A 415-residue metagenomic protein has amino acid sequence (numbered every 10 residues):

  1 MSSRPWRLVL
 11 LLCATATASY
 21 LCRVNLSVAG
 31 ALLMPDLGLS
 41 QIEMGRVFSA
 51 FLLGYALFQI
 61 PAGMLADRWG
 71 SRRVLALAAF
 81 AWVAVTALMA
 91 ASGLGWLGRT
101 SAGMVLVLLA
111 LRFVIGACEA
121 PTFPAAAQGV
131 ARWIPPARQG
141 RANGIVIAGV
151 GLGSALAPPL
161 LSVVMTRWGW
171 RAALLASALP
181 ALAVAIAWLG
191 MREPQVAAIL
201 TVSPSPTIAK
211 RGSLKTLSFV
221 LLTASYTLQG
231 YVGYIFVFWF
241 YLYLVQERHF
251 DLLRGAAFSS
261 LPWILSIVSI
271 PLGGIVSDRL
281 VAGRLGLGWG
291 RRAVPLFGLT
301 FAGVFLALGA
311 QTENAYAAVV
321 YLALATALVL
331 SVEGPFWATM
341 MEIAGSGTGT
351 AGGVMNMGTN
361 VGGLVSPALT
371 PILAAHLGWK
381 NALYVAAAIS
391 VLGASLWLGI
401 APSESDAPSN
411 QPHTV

Functional and structural regions predicted by a protein language model:
R7-Q41, F236-Y241: Extracytoplasmic
L26-S27, L217-P271, E333, W337 (+1 more regions): Extracytoplasmic gate region of multi-pass secondary transporters
S49-G63, S260-G273: Central cavity-lining transmembrane alpha-helices of secondary-active solute carriers, predominantly the Major
L57-T100: Conserved MFS/SLC helix-loop-helix module at the cytosolic interface between two early adjacent transmembrane helices
R73-L88, G288-L306: Structural signature of the two symmetry-related core transmembrane helices
L111-V150: Cytoplasmic helix-loop-helix junction between adjacent transmembrane helices in 12-TM secondary transporters
V146-E193: Helix-loop-helix hairpin linking two adjacent transmembrane segments in secondary transporters
L189-A209, D406-P412: Flexible cytoplasmic inter-helical loops of multi-pass small-molecule transporters
